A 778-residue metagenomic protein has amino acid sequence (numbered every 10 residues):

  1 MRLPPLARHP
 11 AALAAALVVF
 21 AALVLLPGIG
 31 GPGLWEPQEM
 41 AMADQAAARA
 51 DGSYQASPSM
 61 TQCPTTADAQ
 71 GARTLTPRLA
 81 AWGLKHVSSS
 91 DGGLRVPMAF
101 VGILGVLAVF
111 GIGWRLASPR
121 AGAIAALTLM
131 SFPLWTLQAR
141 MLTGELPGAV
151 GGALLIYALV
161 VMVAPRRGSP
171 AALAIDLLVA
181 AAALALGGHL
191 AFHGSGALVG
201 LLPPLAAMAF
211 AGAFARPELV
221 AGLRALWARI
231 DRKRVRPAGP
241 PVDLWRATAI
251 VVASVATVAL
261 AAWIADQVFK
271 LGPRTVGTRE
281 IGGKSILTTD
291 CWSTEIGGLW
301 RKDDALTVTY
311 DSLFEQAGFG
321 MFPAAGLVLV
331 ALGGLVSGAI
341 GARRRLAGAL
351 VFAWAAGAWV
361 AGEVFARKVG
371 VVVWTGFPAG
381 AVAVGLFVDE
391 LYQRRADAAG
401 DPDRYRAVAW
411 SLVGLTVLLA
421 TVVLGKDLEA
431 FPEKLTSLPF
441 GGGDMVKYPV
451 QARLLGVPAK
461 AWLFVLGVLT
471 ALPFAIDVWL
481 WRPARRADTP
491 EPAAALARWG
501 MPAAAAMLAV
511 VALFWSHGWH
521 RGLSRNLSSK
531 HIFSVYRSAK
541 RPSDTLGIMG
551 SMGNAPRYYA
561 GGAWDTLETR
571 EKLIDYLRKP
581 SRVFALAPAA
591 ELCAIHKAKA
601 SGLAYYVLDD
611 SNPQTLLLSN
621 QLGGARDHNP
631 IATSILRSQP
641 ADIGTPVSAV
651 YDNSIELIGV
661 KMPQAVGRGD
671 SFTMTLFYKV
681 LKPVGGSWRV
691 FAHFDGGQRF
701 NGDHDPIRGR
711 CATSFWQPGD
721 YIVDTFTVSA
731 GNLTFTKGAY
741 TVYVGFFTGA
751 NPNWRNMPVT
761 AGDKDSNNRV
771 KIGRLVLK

Functional and structural regions predicted by a protein language model:
R2-D401: Membrane-integral, polyisoprenol-dependent glycosyltransferases of the GT-C/oligosaccharyltransferase superfamily
I29-W35, L424-T436, W479-A497, V511-R537 (+1 more regions): Hydrophobic alpha-helical transmembrane segments in integral membrane proteins
A43-S53, G442-M445, S528-S543: Short extracytoplasmic/periplasmic juxtamembrane "stem" segments immediately C-terminal to an N-terminal membrane anchor
C63-P64, F474-D477, A506-I595, R668-N701 (+1 more regions): Short periplasmic/luminal acceptor-recognition loop of GT-C membrane glycosyltransferases, typified by
V235, L412-L415, L419-E433, F440-G443 (+4 more regions): ER/secretory pathway lumenal C-terminal domains and tails of membrane proteins involved in glycoprotein biogenesis
D243-A256, F352-A356, V360, R406-L418 (+1 more regions): Transmembrane alpha-helical segments of multi-pass membrane proteins
A265-I281, R395-A503: Transmembrane helical bundles and short interhelical boundary loops of multi-pass, membrane-embedded
E571-K778: C-terminal luminal/periplasmic domains and tails of membrane-associated envelope-modifying transferases
